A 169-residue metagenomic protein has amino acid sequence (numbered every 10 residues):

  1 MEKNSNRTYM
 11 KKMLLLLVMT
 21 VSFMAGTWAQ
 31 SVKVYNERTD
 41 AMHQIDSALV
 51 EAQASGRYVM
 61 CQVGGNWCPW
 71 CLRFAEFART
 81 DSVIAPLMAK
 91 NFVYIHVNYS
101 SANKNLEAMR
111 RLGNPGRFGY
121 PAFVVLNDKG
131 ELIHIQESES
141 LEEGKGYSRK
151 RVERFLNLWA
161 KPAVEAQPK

Functional and structural regions predicted by a protein language model:
E2-M13: Positively charged n-region of N-terminal signal peptides that target proteins for export
L16-M24: Bacterial N-terminal signal peptides
T27-S31: Boundary at the C-terminal end of the N-terminal hydrophobic targeting segment
A41-R57: A short beta-strand-turn-helix
S55-N66: Short active-site neighborhood of thiol/selenol oxidoreductases, capturing the structured segment around
L72-L87: Typically the conserved alpha-helix immediately C-terminal to a functionally engaged Cys/Sec in thioredoxin-like
I84-N105: Thiol-based oxidoreductase modules, predominantly thioredoxin-like and allied folds used for disulfide exchange
F118-V164: Non-catalytic, surface beta->alpha helical segment in thiol-disulfide oxidoreductase systems
